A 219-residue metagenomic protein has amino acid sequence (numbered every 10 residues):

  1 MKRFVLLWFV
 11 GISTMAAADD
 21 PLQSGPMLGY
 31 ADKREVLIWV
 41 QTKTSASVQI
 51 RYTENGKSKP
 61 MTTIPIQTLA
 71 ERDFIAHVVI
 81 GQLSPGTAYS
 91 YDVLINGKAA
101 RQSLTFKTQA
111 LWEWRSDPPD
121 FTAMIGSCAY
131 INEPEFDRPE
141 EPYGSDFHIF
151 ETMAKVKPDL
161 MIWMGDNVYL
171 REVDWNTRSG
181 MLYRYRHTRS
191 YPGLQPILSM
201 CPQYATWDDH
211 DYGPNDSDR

Functional and structural regions predicted by a protein language model:
F4-S13: Sec-dependent N-terminal signal peptides
T14-A18: Sec/Tat signal peptide C-region and signal peptidase I cleavage site
D19-R219: Divalent metal-dependent phosphoesterase catalytic cores across multiple superfamilies
